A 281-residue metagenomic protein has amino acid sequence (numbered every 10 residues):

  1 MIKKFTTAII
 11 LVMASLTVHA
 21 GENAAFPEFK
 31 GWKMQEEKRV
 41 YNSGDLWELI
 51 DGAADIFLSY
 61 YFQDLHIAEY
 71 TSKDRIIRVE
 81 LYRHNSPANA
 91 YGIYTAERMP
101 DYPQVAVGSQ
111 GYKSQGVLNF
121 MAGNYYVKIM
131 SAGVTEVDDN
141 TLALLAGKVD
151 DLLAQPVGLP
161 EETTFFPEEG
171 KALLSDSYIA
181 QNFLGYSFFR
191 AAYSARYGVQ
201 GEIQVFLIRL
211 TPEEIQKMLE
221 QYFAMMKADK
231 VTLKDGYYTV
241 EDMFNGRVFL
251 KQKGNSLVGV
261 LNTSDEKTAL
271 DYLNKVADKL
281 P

Functional and structural regions predicted by a protein language model:
M1-I2: N-terminal secretory signal peptides that target proteins for export/translocation
F5-A14: Sec-dependent N-terminal signal peptides
M13-P281: Soluble, non-membrane globular domain cores that form compact, hydrophobic packing and curved binding surfaces
